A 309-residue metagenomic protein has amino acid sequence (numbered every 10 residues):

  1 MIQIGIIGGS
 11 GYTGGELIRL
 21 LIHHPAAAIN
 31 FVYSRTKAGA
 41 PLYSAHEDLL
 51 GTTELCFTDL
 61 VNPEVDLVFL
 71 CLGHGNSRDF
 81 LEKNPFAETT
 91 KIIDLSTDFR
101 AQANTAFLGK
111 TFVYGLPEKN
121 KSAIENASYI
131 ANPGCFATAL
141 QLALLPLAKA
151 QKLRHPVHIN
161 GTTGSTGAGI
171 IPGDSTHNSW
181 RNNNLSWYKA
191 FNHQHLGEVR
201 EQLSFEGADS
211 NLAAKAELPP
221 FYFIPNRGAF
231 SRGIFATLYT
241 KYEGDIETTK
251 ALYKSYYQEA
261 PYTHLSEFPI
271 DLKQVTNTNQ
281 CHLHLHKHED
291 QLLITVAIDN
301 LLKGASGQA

Functional and structural regions predicted by a protein language model:
M1-A190, G207-A216, H286-H288: N-terminal Rossmann-like NAD(P) cofactor-binding subdomain of oxidoreductases, focused on the glycine-rich
I18, Q141-A148, L196-R200, K254 (+1 more regions): Predominant activation on well-ordered alpha-helical scaffold segments within soluble catalytic domains
L55, Y114, V157, F221 (+3 more regions): A broad, low-specificity signal marking well-ordered, structured residues that form hydrophobic/aromatic
A150, R227-A229, Q274, L285: Sterically constrained small-residue positions within well-ordered secondary structures of folded domains
W187-F191, N226, D271-V275: Short Gly/Pro-enriched turn/cap motifs at secondary-structure boundaries
N192-L265: C-terminal substrate-binding/catalytic lobe of Rossmann-fold NAD(P)-dependent dehydrogenases
A236-Q308: C-terminal active-site/capping subdomain that shapes the small-molecule cofactor and substrate pocket of enzyme
